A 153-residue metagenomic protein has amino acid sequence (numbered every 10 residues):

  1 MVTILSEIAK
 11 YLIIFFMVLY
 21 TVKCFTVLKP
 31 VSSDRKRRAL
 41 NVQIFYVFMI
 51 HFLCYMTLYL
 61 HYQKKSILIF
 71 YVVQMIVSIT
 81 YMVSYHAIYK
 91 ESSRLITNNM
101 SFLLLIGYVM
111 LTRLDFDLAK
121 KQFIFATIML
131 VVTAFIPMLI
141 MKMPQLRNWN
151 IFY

Functional and structural regions predicted by a protein language model:
M1-M17: Hydrophobic transmembrane alpha-helical segments in integral membrane proteins
V2-S6, C24-D34, Y55-I67, V83-Y89 (+2 more regions): Short, hydrophobic transmembrane alpha-helix segments
A9, A39, A87, A119 (+2 more regions): A sequence-composition feature that detects small, non-aromatic residues
A9-L12, Q63-V72, S93-T97, L118-F123: Short, aromatic-rich membrane-interface segments at the entry and exit of alpha-helical transmembrane domains
I13-V27, V47-Y55, Y71-Y85, F102-M110 (+1 more regions): Central hydrophobic cores of alpha-helical transmembrane segments in multi-pass inner-membrane proteins across all
S33-Y46, I67, E91-M100, N150-Y153: Membrane-interfacial loop-to-transmembrane alpha-helix junctions, especially the N-terminal start
S92-M100, D117-T127, P137-Y153: Interfacial loop-to-transmembrane-helix boundary motif in multi-pass membrane proteins
